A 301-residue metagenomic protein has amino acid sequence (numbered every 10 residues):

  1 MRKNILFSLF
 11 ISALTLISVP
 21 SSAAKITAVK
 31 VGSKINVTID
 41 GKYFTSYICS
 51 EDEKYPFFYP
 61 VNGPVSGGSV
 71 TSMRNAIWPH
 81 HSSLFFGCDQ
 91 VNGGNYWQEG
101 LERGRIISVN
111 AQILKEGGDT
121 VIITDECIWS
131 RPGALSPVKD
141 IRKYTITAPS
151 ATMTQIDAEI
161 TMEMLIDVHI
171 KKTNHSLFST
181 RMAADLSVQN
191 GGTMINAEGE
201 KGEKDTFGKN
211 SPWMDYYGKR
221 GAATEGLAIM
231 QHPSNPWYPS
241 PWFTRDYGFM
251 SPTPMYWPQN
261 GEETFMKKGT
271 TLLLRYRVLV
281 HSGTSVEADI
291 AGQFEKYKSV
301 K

Functional and structural regions predicted by a protein language model:
M1-L9: Bacterial N-terminal signal peptides that target proteins for export
S8-I17: Bacterial N-terminal signal peptides
A23-H80, G283-S285, A291: Beta-strand-rich N-terminal accessory domains
Y47-E53, F57-P60, P149-N196: Acidic (Asp/Glu-rich), glycine- and aromatic
S82-T152: Extended, loop-rich substrate-binding clefts of extracytoplasmic carbohydrate-active enzymes
C127-R131, Y144-A148, M162-I166, M182-L186 (+1 more regions): Beta-strand elements of well-folded, non-transmembrane domains
D167-H169, N174-P239: Active-site/ligand-binding surface loops and adjacent short beta/alpha elements that line catalytic pockets across
A228-K301: Beta-strand-rich recognition/accessory modules
